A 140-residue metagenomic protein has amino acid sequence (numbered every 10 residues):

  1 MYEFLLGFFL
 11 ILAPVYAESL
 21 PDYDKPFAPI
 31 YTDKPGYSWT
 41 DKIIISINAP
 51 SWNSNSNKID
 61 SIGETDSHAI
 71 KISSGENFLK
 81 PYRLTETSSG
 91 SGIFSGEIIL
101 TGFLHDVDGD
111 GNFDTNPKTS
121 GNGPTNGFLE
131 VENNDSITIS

Functional and structural regions predicted by a protein language model:
M1-F8: Sec-dependent signal peptide recognition, specifically the positively charged N-region followed immediately by
A13-A17: Sec/Tat signal peptide C-region and signal peptidase I cleavage site
E18-S140: Extracytoplasmic/secretory-pathway segments with low complexity and glycosylation-like composition
